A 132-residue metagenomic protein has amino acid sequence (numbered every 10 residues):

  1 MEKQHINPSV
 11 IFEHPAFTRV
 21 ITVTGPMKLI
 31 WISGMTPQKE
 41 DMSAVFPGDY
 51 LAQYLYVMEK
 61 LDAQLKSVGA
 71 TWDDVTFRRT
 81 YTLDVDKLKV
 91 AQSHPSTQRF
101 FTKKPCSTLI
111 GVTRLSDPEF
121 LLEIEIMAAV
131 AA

Functional and structural regions predicted by a protein language model:
M1-E59, A63-V68, D73-T76, L83-A132: N-terminal presequence-like segments and the immediate start of the first folded domain
